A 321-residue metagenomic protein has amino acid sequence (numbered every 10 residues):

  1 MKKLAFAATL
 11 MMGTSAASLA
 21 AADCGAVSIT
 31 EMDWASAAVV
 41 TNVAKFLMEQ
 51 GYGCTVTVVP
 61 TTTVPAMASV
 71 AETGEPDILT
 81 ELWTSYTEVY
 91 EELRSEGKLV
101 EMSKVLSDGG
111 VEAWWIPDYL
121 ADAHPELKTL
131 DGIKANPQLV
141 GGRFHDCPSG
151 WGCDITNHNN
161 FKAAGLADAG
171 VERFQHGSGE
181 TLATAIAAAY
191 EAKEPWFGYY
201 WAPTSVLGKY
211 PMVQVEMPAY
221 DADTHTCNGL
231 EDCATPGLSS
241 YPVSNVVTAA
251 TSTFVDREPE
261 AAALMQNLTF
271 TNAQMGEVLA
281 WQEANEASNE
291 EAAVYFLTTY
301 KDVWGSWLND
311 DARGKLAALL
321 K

Functional and structural regions predicted by a protein language model:
L19-I29, K134-G141, G305-W307, K321: Immediate post-signal peptide segment of exported/extracytoplasmic ligand-binding proteins
A22-S36, C54-V59, G141-H145, M265: Short, well-ordered beta-strand elements
S36-C54: Short, polar/charged alpha-helical segment
A68-V70, P76-T80, I155-N228: Ligand-binding pocket segment of bilobal, Venus flytrap-like solute-binding proteins
L99-G150: A conserved helix-loop-strand patch within extracytoplasmic ligand-binding domains of the periplasmic binding
E112-D122, N245-R257, A280-W281: A bilobed periplasmic-binding-protein/Venus flytrap-type ligand-binding module shared by bacterial periplasmic
V206-T269: C-terminal lobe and pocket-closing loops of periplasmic/extracytoplasmic Venus-flytrap solute-binding proteins
F254, A262-K321: C-terminal functional modules
